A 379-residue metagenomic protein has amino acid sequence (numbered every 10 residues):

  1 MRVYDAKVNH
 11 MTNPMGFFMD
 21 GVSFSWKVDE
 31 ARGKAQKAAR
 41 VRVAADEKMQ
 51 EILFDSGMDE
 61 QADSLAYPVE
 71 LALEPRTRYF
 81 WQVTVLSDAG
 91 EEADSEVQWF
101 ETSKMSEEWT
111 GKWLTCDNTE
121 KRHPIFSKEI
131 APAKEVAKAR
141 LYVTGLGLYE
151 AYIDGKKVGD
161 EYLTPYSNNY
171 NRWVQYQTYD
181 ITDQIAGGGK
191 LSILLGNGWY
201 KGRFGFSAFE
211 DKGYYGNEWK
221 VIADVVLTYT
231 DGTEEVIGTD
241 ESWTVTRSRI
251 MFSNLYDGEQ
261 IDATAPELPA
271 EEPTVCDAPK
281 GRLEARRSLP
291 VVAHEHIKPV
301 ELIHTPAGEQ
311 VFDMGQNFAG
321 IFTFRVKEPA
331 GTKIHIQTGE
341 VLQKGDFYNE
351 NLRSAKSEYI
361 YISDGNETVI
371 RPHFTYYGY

Functional and structural regions predicted by a protein language model:
M1-R78, Q82-Y379: Extracellular/oxidizing-compartment recognition motifs
